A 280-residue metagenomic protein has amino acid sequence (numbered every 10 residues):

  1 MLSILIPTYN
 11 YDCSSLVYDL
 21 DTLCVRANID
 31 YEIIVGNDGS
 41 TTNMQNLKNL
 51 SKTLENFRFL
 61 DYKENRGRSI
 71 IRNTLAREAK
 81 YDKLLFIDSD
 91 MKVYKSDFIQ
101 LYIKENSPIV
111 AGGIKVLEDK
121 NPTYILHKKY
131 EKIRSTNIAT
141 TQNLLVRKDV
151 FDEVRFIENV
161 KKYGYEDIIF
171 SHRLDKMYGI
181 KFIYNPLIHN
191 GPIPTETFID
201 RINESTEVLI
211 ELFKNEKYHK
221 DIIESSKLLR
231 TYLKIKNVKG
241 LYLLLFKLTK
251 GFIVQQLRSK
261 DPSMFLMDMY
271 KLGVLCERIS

Functional and structural regions predicted by a protein language model:
L20-D61: Acidic donor-binding segment of Leloir-type glycosyltransferases
Y62-A79: Glycine-rich, basic loop-to-helix element that forms the pyrophosphate-binding segment of sugar-nucleotide handling
L84: Short aromatic/hydrophobic "clamp" motif used to bind/position activated sugar donors
V110-Y124: Short beta-strand-to-loop element that shapes/binds the nucleotide-sugar donor at the catalytic cleft/hinge
K129-V146, K161-Y163: A recurrent flexible, glycine/aromatic-enriched loop bordering the glycosyltransferase active site that acts as
K162-F170: Acidic donor-binding loop at a coil-to-helix junction in glycosyltransferase catalytic cores that engages
K181-E216: Active-site donor/metal-binding and catalytic loop motifs of nucleotide-sugar-dependent glycosylation enzymes
E204-E207, D221-S280: Non-catalytic, C-terminal membrane-associated alpha-helical segments of glycosyltransferases
